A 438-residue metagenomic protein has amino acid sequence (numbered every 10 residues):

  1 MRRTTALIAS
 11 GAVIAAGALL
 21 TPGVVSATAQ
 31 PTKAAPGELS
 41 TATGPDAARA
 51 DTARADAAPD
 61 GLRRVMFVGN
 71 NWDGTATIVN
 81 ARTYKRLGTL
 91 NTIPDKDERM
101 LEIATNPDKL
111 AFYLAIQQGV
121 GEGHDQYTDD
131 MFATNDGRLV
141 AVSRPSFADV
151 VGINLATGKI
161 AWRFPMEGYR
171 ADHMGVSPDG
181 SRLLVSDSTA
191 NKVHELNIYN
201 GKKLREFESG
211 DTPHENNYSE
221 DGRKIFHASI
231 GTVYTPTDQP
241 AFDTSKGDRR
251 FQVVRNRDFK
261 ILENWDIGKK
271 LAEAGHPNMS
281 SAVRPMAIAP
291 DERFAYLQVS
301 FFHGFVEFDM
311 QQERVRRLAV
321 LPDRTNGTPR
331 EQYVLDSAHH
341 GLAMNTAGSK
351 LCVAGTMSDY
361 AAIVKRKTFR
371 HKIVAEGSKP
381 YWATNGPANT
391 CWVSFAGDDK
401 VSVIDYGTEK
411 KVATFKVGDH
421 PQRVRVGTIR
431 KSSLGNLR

Functional and structural regions predicted by a protein language model:
M1-A29: Secretory targeting and sorting signals
A15, G23-R438: Predominantly soluble domains enriched in secretory-pathway, periplasmic, or organellar proteins
